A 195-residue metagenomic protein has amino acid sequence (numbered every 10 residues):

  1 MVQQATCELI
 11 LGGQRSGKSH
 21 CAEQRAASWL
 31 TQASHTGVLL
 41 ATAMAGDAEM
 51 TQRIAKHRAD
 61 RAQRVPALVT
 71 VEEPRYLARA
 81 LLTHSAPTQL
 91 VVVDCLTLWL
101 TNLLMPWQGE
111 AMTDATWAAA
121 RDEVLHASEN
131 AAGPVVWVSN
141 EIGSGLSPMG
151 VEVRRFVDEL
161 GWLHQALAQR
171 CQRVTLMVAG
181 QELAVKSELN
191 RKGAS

Functional and structural regions predicted by a protein language model:
V2-Q4, E8-S85: Conserved P-loop
Q4-T6, A55-A59, D94-W107, G143: Short, basic/glycine-rich phosphate-binding loops at helix/coil junctions that contact nucleotide phosphates
G17, A45-Q52, P87, V91 (+5 more regions): Residues at secondary-structure transition points
A22, H57, V92, N140 (+1 more regions): Residue-level signal for inorganic ion chemistry
H35-V38, Q89, P134, R173: Residues at the starts of beta-strands that form the adenosine-phosphate
A67, P87-L90, A131-V136: Loop/turn-to-beta-strand initiation segments
E72-H84, T88-D114, G193: Catalytic cores of phosphodiester-bond-cleaving enzymes
L100-S195: Replace "adjacent to P-loop NTPase cores in ATP/GTP-dependent enzymes" with "adjacent to NTP-binding cores
